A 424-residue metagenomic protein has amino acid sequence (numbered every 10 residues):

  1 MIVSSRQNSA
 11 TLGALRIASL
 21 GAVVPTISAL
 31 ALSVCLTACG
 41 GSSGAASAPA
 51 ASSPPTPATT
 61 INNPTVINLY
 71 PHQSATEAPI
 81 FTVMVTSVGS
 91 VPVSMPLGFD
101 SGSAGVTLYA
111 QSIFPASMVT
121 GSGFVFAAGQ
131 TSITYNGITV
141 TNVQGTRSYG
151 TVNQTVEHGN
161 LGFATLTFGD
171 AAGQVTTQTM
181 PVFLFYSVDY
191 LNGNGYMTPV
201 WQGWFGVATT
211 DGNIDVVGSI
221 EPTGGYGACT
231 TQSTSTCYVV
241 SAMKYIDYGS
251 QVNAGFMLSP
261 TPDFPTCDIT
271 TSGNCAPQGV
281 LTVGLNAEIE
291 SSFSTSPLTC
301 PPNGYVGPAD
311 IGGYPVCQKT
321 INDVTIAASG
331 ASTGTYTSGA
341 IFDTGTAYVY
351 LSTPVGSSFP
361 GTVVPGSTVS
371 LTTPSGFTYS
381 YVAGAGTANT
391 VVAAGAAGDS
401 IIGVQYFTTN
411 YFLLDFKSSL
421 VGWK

Functional and structural regions predicted by a protein language model:
M1-L20: N-terminal secretory signal peptides that target proteins for export/translocation
V23-A29: Sec-dependent signal peptide recognition, specifically the positively charged N-region followed immediately by
C35-A38: C-terminal motif of bacterial Sec signal peptides marking the signal peptidase cleavage site
G40-K424: Pepsin/retropepsin-fold aspartyl endopeptidases
